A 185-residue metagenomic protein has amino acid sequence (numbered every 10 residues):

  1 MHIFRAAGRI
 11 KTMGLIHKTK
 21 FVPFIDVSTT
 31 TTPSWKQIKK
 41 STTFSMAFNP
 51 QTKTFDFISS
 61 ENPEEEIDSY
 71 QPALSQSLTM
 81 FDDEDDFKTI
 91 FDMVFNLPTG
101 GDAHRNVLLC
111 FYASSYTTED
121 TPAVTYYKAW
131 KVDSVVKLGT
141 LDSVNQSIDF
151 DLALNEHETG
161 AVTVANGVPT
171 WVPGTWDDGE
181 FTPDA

Functional and structural regions predicted by a protein language model:
R5-A6, E156: Disordered, low-complexity tails and leader-like regions
A6-F81, K131-Q146: Solvent-exposed edge beta-strands and adjacent loop segments that serve as assembly or binding interfaces
G14-K18, A153-P169: Short secondary-structure transition/capping segments
F44-M46, C110-G160: Short beta-strand and beta-hairpin "edge-sheet" elements
E61-A129, T159-N166: Extracellular/virion structural assembly segments
T163-A185: Intrinsically disordered, low-complexity terminal/linker regions enriched in Pro/Ser/Gly and acidic residues
